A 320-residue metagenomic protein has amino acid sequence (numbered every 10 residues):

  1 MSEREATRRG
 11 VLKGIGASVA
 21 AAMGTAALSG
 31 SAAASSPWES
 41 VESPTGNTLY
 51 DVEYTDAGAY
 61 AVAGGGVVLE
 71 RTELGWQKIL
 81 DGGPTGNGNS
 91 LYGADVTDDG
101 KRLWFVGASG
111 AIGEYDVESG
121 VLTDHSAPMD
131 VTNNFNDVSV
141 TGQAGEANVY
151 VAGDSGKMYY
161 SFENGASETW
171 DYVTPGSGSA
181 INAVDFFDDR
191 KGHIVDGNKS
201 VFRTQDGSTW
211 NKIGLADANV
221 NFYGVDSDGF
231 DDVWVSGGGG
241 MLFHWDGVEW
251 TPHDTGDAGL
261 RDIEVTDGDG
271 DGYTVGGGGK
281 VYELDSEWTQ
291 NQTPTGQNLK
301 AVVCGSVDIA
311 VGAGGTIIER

Functional and structural regions predicted by a protein language model:
M1-R320: Hydrophobic alpha-helical segments
